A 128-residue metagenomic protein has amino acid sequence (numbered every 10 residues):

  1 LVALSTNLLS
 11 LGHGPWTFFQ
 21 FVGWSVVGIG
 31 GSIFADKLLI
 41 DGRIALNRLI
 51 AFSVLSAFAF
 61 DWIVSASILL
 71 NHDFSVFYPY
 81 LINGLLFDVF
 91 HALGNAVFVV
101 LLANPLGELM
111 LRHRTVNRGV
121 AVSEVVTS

Functional and structural regions predicted by a protein language model:
L1-A35: Alpha-helical membrane segments and adjacent membrane-interface helices in multi-pass membrane proteins
P15-F18, V22, I33-V125: Membrane-embedded alpha-helical hairpins and interfacial helices in multi-pass inner-membrane proteins
